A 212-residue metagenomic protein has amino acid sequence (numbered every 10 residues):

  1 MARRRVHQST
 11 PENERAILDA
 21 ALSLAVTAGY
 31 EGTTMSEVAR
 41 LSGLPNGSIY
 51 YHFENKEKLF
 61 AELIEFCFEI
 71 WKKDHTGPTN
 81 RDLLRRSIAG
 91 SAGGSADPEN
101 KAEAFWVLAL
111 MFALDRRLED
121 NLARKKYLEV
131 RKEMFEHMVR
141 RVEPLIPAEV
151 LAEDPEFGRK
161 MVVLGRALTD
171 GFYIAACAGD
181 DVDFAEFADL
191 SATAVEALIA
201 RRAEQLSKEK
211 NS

Functional and structural regions predicted by a protein language model:
A2-H7, N13: Short Lys/Arg-rich basic patches
E12-A16, A20-K58, E62: Helix-turn-helix
A20, L24, G94, L168-A175 (+1 more regions): Amphipathic alpha-helical interface segments
E62, K73-F105, L151-G165, A188 (+1 more regions): Hydrophobic alpha-helical connector segments
E65-W71: Short, basic, alpha-helical segments at the C-terminal edge of helix-turn-helix-like DNA-binding modules
K72-N80, K101-A104, N121-A148, K160-V163 (+2 more regions): Amphipathic alpha-helical packing segments from all-alpha helical-bundle domains
G90, E119-N121, K132-V162, A176 (+2 more regions): Hydrophobic alpha-helical bundle segments that form small-molecule/ligand-binding pockets
N100-K125, I174: Amphipathic alpha-helical segments used for helix-helix packing
